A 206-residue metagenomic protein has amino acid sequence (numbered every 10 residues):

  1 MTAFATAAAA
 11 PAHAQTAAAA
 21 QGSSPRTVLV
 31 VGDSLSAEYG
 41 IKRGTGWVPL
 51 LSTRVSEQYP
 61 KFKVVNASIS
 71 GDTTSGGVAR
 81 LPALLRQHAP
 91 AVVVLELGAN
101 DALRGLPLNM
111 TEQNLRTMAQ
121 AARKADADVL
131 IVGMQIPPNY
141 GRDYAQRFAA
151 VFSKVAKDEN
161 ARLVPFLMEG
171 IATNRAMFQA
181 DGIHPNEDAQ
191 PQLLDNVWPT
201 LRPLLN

Functional and structural regions predicted by a protein language model:
A9: Non-catalytic, low-structured ubiquitin/UBL-interacting segments
Q15-S70, R80-A89: Serine-esterase "nucleophile elbow" of acetyl-processing enzymes
L50-R54, P60, G76-N206: Alpha-helical cap/lid subdomain in secreted, periplasmic, or secretory-pathway luminal O-acyl-processing enzymes
G71-S75: Acidic-and-aromatic substrate-binding clefts and catalytic sites of carbohydrate-active enzymes
